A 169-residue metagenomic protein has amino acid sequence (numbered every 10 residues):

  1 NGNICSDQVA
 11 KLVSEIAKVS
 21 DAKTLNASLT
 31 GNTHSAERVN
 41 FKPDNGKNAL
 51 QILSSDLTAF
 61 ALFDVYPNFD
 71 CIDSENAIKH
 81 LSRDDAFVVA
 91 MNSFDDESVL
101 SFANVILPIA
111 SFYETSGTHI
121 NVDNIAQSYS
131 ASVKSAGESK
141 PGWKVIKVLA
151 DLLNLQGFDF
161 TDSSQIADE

Functional and structural regions predicted by a protein language model:
N1-E169: Non-catalytic alpha/beta scaffold blocks inside enzyme catalytic domains
